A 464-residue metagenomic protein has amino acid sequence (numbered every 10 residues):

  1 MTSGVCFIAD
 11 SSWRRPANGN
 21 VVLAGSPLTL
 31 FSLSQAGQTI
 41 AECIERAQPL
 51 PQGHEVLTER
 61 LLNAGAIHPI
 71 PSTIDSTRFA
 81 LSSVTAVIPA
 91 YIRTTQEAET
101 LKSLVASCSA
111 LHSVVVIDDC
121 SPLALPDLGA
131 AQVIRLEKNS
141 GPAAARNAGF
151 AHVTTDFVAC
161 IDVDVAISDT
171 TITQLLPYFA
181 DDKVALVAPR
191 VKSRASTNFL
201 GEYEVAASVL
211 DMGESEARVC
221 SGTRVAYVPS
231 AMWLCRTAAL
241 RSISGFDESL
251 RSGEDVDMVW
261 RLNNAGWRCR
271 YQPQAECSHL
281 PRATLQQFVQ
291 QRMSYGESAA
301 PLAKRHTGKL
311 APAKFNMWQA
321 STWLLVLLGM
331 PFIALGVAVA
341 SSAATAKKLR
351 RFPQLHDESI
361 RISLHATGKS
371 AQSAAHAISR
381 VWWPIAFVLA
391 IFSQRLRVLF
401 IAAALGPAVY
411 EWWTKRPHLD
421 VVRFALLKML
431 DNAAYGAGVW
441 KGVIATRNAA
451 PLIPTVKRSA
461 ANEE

Functional and structural regions predicted by a protein language model:
L61, S230-C235, A239-S244, S249-E276: A short, conserved alpha-helix in the catalytic core of glycosyltransferases
K102-L111: Short, acidic, metal-binding catalytic loop of nucleotide-sugar glycosyltransferases
D118-P126, K138, V165: A conserved acidic beta->alpha catalytic loop
L136-V153, V163, A217-A226, R261: Glycine-rich, basic loop-to-helix element that forms the pyrophosphate-binding segment of sugar-nucleotide handling
V158: Short aromatic/hydrophobic "clamp" motif used to bind/position activated sugar donors
D169-E202, L280: Conserved donor NDP-sugar-binding/catalytic core segment of glycosyltransferases
P189, E204-V225: Short, flexible, basic/aromatic active-site loop/helix in glycosyltransferases
Q272-P273, S278-V337, K348-D431, A437-K441: Active-site-adjacent helix/loop segment of glycosyltransferases that harbors family-specific signature motifs
